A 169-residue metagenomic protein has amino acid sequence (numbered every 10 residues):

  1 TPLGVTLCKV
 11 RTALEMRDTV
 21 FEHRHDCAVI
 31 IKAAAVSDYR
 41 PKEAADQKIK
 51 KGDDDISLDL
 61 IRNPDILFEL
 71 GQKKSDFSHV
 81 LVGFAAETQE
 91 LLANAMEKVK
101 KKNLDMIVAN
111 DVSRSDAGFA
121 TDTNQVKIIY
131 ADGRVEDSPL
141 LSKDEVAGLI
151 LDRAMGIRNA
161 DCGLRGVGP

Functional and structural regions predicted by a protein language model:
T1-A160: A cross-family phosphate/adenosyl-ligand binding-site feature
N159-P169: Intrinsic disorder/low-complexity segments
